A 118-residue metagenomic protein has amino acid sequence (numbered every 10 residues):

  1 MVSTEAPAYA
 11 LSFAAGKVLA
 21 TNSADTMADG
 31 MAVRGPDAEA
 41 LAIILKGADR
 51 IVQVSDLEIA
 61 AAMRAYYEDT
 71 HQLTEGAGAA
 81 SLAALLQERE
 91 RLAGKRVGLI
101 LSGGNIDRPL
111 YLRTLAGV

Functional and structural regions predicted by a protein language model:
M1-K46, Q87-E88, L92-V118: Glycine-rich phosphate/pyrophosphate-binding loop at beta-loop-alpha junctions
D37-G94: Active-site-adjacent helical/loop segments in soluble small-molecule enzymes
